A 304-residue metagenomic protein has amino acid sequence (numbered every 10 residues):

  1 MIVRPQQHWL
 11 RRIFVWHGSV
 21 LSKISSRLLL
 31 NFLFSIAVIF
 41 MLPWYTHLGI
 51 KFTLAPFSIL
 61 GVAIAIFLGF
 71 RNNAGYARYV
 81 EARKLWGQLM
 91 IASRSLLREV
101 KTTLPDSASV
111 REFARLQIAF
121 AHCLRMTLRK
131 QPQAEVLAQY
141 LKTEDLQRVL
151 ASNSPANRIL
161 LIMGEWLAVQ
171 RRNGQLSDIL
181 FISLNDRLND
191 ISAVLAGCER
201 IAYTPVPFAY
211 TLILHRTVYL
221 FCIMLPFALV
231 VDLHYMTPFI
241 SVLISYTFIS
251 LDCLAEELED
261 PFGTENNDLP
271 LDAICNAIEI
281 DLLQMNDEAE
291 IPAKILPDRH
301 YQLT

Functional and structural regions predicted by a protein language model:
M1-G87, D106, L233-Y235, I280 (+1 more regions): N-terminal juxtamembrane/topogenic regions of multi-pass membrane proteins
V3-F14, Y140-D145, A209-L212, R216 (+2 more regions): Conserved catalytic-core motifs characterized by acidic clusters
L10-S22, I179, D186-T217, G263 (+1 more regions): Membrane-interface, cytosolic juxtamembrane amphipathic helix immediately N-terminal to a transmembrane helix, enriched
F32-L48, T53-F57, F67-R71, R200-P292: Alpha-helical transmembrane anchor segments
G75-Y79, Q88, E99, S250-P261: Membrane-spanning helices that line or support transport/gating and their immediate boundary helices in channels
Y79-L96, R187-L195, I201, E265-D268 (+2 more regions): Intracellular alpha-helical coupling/juxtamembrane segments of multi-pass membrane proteins
S93-A121, F262-T304: Solvent-exposed, non-transmembrane helices and loops of integral membrane proteins
R98-F208: Structured inter-helical modules in multipass membrane proteins
